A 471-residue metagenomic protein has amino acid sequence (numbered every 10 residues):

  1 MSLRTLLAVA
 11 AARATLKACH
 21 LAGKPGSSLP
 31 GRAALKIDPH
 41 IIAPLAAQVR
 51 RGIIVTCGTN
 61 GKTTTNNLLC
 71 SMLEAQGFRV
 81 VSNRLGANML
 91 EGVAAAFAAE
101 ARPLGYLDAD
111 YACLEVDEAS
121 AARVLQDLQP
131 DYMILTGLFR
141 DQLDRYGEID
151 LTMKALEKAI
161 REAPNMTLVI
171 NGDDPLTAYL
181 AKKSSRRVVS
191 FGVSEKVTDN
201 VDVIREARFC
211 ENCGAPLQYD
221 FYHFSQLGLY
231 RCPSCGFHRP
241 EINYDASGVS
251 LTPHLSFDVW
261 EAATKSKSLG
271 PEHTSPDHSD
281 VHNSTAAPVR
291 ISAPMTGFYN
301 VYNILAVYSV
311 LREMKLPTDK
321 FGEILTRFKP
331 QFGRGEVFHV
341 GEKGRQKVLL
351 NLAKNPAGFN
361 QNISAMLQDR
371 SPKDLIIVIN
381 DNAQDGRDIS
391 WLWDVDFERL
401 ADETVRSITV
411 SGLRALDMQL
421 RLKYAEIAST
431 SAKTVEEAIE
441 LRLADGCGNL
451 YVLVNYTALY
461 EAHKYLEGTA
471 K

Functional and structural regions predicted by a protein language model:
L3-G192, D199-F209, D277: Phosphate-binding loop of NTP-binding sites
V116-D141, L180-R290: Extended acidic/charged loop-beta regions that coordinate divalent cations and stabilize anionic phosphate/carboxylate
T136, V169, N303, V307 (+2 more regions): Residue-level signal for inorganic ion chemistry
P175-Y179, V197-T198, A383-R387, R414-L420 (+1 more regions): Short, charged/polar "capping" segments at the starts of alpha-helices and the immediately preceding loops
F237, G248-H254, V310-L349, A353: Gly/charged, well-structured mid-domain segments that form the phosphate/adenylate-handling core of ATP-dependent
M295-A306, Q331-G335: Short glycine/threonine-rich catalytic loop with a Thr-x-Gly-x-Asp
Q331, L352-S431: Active-site beta-alpha connecting loops in nucleotide-dependent enzymes
V452-K471: Glycine/aspartate-rich loop-and-adjacent alpha/beta segment that forms the canonical ThDP
